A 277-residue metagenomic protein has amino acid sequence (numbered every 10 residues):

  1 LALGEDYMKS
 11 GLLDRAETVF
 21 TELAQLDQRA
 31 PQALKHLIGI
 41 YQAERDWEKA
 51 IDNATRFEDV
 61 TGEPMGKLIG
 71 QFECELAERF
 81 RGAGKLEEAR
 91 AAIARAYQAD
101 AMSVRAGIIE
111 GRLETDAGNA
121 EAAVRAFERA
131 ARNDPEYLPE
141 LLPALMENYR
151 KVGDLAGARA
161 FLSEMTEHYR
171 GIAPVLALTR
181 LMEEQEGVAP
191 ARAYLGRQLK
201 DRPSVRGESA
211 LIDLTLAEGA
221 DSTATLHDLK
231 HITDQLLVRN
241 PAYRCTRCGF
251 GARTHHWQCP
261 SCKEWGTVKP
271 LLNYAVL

Functional and structural regions predicted by a protein language model:
L1, R15, P31-Q32, G66-Q71 (+4 more regions): Start-of-helix register in tetratricopeptide repeats
Q28, G62, A101, P135-E136 (+2 more regions): Short coil turns that delineate tetratricopeptide repeat
